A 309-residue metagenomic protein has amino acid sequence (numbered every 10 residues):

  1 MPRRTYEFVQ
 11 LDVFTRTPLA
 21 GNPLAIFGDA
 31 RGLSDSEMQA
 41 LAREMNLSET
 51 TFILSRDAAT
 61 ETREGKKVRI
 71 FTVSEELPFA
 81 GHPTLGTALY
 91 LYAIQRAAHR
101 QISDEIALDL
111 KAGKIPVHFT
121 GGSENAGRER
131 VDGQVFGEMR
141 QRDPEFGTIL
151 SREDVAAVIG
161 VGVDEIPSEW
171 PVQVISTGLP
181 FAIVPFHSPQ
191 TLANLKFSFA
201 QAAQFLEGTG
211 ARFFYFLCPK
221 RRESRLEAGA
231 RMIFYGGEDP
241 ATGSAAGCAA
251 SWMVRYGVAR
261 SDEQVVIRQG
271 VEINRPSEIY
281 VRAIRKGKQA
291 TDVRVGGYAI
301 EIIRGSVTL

Functional and structural regions predicted by a protein language model:
M1-F79, L85-L309: Active-site proximal loop and beta-alpha junction motif in alpha/beta enzyme cores
